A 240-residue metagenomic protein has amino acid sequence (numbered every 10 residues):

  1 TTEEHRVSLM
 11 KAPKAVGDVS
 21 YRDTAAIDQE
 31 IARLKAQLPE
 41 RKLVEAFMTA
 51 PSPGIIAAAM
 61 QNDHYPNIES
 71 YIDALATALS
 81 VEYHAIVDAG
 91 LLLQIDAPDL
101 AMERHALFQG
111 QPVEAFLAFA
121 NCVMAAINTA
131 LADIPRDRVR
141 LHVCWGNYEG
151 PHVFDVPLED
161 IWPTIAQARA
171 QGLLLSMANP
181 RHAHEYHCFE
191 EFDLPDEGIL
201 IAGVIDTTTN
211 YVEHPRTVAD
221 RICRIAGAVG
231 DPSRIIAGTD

Functional and structural regions predicted by a protein language model:
T1-D240: Domain-level signal for soluble alpha/beta catalytic cores
